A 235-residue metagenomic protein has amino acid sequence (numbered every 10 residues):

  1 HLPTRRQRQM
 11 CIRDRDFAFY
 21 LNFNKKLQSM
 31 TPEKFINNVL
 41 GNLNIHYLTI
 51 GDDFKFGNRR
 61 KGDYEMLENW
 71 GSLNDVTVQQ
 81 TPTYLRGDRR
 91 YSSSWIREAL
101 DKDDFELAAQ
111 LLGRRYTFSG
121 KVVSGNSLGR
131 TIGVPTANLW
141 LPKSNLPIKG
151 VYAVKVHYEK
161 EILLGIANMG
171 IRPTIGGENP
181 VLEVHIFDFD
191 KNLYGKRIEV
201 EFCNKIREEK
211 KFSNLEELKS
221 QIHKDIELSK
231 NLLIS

Functional and structural regions predicted by a protein language model:
H1-R8, I12: Single conserved hydrophobic/aromatic residue that forms the stacking wall/gate of nucleotide- or nucleobase-binding
Q9, L48, A108, V154 (+1 more regions): Residue-level signal for inorganic ion chemistry
R13-D14, N74: Short, structured coil segments at secondary-structure junctions
D16-N22: Short, well-structured secondary-structure segments
K26-A109: Contiguous mid-protein beta-loop-alpha structural module that forms a pocket-lining wall or clamp of enzyme active
G71-G170: Glycine-rich, Lys/Arg-enriched anion-binding loops that position phosphate/diphosphate groups for phosphoryl
G125-S235: Phosphate/ribose-recognition catalytic cores of enzymes acting on nucleotide-derived substrates
